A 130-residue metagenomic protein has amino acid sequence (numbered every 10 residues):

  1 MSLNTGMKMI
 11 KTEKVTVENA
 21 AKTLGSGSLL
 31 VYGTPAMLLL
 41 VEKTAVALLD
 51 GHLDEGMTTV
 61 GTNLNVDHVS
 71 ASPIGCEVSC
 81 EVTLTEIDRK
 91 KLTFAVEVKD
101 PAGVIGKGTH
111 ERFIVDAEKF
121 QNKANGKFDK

Functional and structural regions predicted by a protein language model:
M1-G33: Catalytic strand-loop segment that frames the active site of acyl-thioester-processing enzymes
K14-T16, E111-V115: Short beta-strand edge segments in extracellular beta-sheet folds
V46-S79: Hydrophobic beta-strand-centered segment that forms part of the acyl-chain substrate-binding groove
V66-P101: Hydrophobic beta-sheet segments that form the core/acyl-binding groove of ACP/CoA-dependent acyl-chain-processing
E97, H110-E111: Residue-level structural signal for beta-strand termini and adjacent loop
F113-K130: C-terminal output/interaction extensions
